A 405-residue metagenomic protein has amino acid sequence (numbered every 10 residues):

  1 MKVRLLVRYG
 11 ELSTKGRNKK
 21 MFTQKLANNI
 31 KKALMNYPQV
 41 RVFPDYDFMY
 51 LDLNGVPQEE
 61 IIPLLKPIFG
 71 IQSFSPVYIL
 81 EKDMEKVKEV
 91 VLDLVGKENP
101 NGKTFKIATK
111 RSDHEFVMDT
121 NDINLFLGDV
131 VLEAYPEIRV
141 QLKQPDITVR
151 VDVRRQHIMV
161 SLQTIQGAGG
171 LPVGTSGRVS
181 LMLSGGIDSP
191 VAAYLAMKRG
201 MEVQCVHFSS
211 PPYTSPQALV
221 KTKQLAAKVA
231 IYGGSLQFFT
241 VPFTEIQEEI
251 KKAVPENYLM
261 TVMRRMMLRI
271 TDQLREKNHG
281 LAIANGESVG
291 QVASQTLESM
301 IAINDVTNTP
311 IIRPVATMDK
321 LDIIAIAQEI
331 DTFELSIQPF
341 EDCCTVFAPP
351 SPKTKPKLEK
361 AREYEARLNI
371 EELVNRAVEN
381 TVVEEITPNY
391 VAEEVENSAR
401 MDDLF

Functional and structural regions predicted by a protein language model:
M1-S180, A193-L236, K353-L368, V383-F405: RNA-binding accessory domains that recognize and position tRNA/RNA substrates
R8-G10, Q163, V206-F208, V241-T244 (+4 more regions): Generic beta-strand/beta-sheet core signal
D129-V131, G170-S176, Q247-E248, K252-I330 (+1 more regions): Active-site adenylate/phosphate-handling loop in enzymes that bind or generate adenylated species
Q141, F239-V241, I312: General small-molecule cofactor/ligand-binding pocket signal
G186: Conserved G/P- and acidic residue-centered "switch" motifs that form tight phosphate/ATP-binding loops in soluble
A226-K252, D342: A conserved beta-strand->alpha-helix junction
Q291, P339-F347: Small/polar glycine-rich anion-binding or flexible loop at a beta-alpha turn
D331-P339: A short alpha-helix-loop-beta-strand transition element characteristic of N-terminal alpha/beta dinucleotide-binding
